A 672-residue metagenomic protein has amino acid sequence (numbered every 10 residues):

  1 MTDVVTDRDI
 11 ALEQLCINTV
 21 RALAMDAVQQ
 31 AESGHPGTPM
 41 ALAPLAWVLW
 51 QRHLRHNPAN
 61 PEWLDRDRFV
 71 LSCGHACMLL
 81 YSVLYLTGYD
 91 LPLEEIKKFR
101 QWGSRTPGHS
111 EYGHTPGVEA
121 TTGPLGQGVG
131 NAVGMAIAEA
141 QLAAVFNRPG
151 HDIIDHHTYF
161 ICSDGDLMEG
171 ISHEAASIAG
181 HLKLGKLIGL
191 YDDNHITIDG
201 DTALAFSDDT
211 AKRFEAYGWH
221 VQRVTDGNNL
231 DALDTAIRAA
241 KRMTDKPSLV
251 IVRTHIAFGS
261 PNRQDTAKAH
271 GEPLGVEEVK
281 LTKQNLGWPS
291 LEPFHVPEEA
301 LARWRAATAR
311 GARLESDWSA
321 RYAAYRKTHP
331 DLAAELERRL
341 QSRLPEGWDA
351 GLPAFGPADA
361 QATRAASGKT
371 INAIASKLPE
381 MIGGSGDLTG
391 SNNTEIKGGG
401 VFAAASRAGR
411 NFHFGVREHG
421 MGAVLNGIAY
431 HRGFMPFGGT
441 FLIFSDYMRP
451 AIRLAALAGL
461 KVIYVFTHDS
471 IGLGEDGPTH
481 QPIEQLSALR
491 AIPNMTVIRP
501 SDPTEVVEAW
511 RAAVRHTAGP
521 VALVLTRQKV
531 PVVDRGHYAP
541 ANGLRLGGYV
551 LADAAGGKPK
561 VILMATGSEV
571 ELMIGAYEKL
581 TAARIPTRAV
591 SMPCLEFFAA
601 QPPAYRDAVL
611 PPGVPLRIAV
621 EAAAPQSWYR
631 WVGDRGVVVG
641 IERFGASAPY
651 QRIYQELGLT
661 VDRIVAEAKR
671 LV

Functional and structural regions predicted by a protein language model:
D9-I10, A27-P36, L64-S72, H114-G126 (+2 more regions): A short glycine/serine-rich beta->alpha loop
I10-A22, R52-H56, L93-H114, G390-A403 (+3 more regions): Acidic-glycine-rich active-site phosphate/pyrophosphate-binding loop
T19-S33, D192-N194: N-terminal capping segment at the start of a domain
A31, D67-R68, V118-T121, P149-E169 (+5 more regions): A short, small-residue-rich loop immediately preceding and capping a beta-strand
L42-L182, E395-I396, V424, I428: Cofactor-binding active-site loop characterized by glycine-rich and histidine/acidic residues
L64-D65, S248-P345: Terminal amphipathic helices with adjacent charged low-complexity linkers/tails
Q101-G113, I137, Q141-A144, G150-D155 (+4 more regions): Thiamine diphosphate
S316, A320-K461, G519, A539-D553 (+4 more regions): Non-catalytic terminal/interface segments that mediate subunit docking, oligomerization, and allosteric communication
